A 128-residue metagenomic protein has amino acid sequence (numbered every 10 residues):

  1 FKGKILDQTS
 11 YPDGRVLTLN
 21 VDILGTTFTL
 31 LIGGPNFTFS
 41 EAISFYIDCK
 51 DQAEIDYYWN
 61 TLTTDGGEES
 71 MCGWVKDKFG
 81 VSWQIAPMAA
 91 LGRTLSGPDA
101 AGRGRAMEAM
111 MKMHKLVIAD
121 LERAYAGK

Functional and structural regions predicted by a protein language model:
F1-G25: Core segments of cupin and vicinal oxygen chelate
L6-D7, D22, T29-G33, F37 (+1 more regions): Vicinal oxygen chelate
D13, F37-T38: Short glycine/serine/proline-enriched coil/turn segments at secondary-structure junctions
S40-S44: Short, solvent-exposed beta-strand edge segments and adjacent coil->beta transition regions
